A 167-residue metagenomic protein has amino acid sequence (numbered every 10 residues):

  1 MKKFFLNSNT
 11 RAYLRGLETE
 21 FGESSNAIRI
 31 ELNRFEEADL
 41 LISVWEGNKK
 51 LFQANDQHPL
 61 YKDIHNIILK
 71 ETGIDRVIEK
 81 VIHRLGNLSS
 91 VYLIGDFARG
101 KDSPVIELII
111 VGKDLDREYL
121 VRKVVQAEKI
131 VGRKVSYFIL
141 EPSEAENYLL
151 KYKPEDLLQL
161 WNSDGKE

Functional and structural regions predicted by a protein language model:
M1, F5-N33, E37-L85, A98-S103 (+1 more regions): Catalytic core of pol beta-like nucleotidyltransferases
L88-I94: Short acidic amphipathic segments
I106: Change "...and in nucleic-acid phosphodiester-cleaving endonucleases..." to "...and in nucleic-acid processing enzymes
I109-V111: Short hydrophobic/aromatic beta-strand micro-patches that form the beta-sheet surface supporting nucleotide- or nucleic
